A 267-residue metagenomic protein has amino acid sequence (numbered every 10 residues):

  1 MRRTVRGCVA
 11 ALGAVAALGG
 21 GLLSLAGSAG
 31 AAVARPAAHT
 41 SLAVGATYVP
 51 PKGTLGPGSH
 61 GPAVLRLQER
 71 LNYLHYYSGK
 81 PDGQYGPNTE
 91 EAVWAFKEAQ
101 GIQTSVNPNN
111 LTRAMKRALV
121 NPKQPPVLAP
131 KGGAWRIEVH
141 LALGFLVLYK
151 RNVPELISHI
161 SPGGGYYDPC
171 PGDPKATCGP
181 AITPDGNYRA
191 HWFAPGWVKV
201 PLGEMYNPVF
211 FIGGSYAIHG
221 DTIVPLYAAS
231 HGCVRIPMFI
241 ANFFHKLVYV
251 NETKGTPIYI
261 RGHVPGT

Functional and structural regions predicted by a protein language model:
R2-C8, G20-P81: Acidic, Ser/Thr/Pro/Gly-enriched interdomain connector segments
L42-G53, A99-T104, R113-W135: Intrinsically disordered, low-complexity Ser/Thr-rich linker and spacer segments in cell-wall-related proteins
T54-L65, E69-E91, A95-A118: Short acidic, glycine/serine/threonine-rich helix-capping segments at coil-helix boundaries
G61-Q68, E90, W94, K116 (+5 more regions): Extracytoplasmic/secreted envelope proteins and their assembly/folding machinery, especially bacterial periplasmic
G83-Y85, L143, K150-N152, S161-P162 (+3 more regions): A mature extracytoplasmic/lumenal domain signature
T104, R113, N121-G132, A181-D185 (+1 more regions): Exported/periplasmic cell-wall-interacting domains
P125-Y166: A structural motif detector for short, solvent-exposed N-terminal "entry" segments of globular domains
P171-G179: Surface-exposed intrinsically disordered loops and tails
